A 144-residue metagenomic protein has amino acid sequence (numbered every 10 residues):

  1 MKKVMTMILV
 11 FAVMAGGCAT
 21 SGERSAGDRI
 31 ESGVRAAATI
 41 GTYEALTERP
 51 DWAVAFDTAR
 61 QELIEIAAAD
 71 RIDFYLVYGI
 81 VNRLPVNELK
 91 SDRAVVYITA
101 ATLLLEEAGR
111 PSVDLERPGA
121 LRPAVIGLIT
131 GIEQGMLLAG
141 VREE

Functional and structural regions predicted by a protein language model:
V4-M14: Sec-dependent N-terminal signal peptides
V13, G17-E144: Cationic, hydrophobic amphipathic alpha-helical membrane-interacting segments
